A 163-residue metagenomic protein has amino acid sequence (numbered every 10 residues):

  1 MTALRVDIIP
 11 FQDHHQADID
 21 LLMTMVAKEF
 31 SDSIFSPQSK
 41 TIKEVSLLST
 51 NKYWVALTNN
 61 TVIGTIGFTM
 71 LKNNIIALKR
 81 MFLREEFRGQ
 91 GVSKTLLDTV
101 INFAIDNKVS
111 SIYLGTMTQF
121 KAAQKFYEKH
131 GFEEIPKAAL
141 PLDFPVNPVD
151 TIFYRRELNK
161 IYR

Functional and structural regions predicted by a protein language model:
A3-R80, R84-E86, L97-T99, F103 (+2 more regions): Acetyl-CoA-dependent GNAT
H14, G115-T118: Short beta->alpha linker loops
R84-Q90, T118-Q119: Active-site acidic-Proline motif in GNAT/NAT acetyltransferases
R88, I105, E128: Short polybasic/polar patches that bind polyanions
G91, K108, G131: Short glycine-rich hinge loops at helix-strand junctions in the catalytic core of two-component histidine kinases
A104-T116: Conserved GNAT acetyl-CoA-binding A-motif
M117-K121, K125-R163: C-terminal "cap" of GNAT-fold acetyltransferases
